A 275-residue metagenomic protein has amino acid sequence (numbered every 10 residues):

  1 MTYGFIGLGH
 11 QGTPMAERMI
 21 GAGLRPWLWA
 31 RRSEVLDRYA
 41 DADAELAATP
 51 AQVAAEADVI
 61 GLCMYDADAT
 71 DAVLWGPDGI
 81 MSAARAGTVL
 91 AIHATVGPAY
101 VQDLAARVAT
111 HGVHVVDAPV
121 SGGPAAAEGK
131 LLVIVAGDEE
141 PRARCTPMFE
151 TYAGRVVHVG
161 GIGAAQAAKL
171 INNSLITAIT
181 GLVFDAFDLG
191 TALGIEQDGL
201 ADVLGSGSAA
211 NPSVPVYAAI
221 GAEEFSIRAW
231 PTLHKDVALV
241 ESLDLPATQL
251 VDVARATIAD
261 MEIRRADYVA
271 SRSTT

Functional and structural regions predicted by a protein language model:
M1-L62: NAD(P)+-binding Rossmann beta1-loop-alpha1 motif at the extreme N-terminus of oxidoreductases
M15-M19, L104, M148, L189: Hydrophobic residues within alpha-helices that form the first helical element adjacent to the glycine-rich loop
I20, A40, A109, E150 (+2 more regions): Anion (oxyanion) recognition and catalysis
P26, L46, H114-V116, V156 (+1 more regions): Hydrophobic beta-strand scaffold residues
P50-A55, V59-L131: Rossmann-like NAD(P)(H) cofactor-binding subdomain of soluble oxidoreductases
T95-N173: Rossmann-fold dinucleotide-binding core
A164-T275: Helical "substrate-binding/catalytic lid" subdomain of Rossmann-like NAD(P)-dependent dehydrogenases/reductases
